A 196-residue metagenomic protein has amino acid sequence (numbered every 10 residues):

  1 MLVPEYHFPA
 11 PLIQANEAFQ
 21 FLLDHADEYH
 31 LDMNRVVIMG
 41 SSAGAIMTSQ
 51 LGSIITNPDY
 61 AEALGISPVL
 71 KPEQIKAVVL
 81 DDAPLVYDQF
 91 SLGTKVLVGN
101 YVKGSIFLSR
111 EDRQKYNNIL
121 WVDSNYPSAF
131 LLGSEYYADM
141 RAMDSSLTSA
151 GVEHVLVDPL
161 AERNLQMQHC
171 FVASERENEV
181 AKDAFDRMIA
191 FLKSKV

Functional and structural regions predicted by a protein language model:
M1-V196: Alpha/beta-hydrolase superfamily serine-hydrolase fold, recognizing
